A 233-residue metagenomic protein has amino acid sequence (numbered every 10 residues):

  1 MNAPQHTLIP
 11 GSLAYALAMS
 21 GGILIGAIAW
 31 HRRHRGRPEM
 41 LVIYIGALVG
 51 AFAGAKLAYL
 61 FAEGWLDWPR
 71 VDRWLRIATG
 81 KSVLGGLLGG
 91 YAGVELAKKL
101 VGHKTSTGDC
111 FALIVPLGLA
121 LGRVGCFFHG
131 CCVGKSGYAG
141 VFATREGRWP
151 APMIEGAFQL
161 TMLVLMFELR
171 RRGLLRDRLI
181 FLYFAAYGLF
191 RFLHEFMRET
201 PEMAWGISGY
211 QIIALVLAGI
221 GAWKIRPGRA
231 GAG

Functional and structural regions predicted by a protein language model:
M1-G233: A feature for loop-to-transmembrane-helix boundaries and adjacent hydrophobic helices in multi-pass integral membrane
